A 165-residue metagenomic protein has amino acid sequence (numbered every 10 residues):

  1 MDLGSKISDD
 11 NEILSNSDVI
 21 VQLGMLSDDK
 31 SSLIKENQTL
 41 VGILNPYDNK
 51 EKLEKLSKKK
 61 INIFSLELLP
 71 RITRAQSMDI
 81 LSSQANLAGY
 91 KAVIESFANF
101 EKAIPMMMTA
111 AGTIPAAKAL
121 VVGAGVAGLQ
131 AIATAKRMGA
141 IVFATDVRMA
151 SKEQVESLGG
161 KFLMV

Functional and structural regions predicted by a protein language model:
M1-I7, Q22-M25, V41: Metallocofactor- and cofactor-centric catalytic cores in central/energy metabolism, strongly enriched
L3-G4, E36, S57-K59, M138 (+1 more regions): Short, structured coil segments at secondary-structure junctions
G4-N16, V165: Short acidic low-complexity segments
K6-I7, L40, I63-F64, V142 (+1 more regions): Hydrophobic beta-strand scaffold residues
N11, V19-Q22, L26-S32: Glycine-rich phosphate/dinucleotide-binding loop and adjoining beta-alpha-beta core of small-molecule
D18-V19, T39: Structural motif
S31-K118: Glycine/serine-rich phosphate-binding loop and adjoining beta1-alpha1 elements at the start of nucleotide-handling
A103-V165: Glycine-rich phosphate/diphosphate-binding loop of Rossmann-like nucleotide-binding domains
